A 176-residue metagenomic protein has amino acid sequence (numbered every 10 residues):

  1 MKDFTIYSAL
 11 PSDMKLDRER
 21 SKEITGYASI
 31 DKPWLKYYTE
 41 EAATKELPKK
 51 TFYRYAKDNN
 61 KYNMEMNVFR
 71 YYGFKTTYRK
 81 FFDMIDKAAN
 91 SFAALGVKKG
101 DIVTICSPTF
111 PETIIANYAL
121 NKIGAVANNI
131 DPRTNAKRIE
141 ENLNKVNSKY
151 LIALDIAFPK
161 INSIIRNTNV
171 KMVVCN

Functional and structural regions predicted by a protein language model:
M1-K49: Flexible, non-catalytic linker and terminal segments flanking ANL/adenylate-forming cores
S29-K36, Y53-T77: AMP-dependent adenylate-forming
E46, E65-F110, I114-Y118, N135-E140 (+1 more regions): Conserved AMP-binding/adenylate-forming core of the ANL superfamily
K98, K149, K171: Short acidic/polar active-site loop segments enriched in Thr and Asp
T104, Y150-L154, V174: Structural motif
S107, I130-D131, K171-N176: Short beta-strand elements of ligand-binding domains
G124: Structured binding elements
P132-T168: Conserved ATP-dependent adenylate/AMP-binding module captured primarily in the ANL superfamily
